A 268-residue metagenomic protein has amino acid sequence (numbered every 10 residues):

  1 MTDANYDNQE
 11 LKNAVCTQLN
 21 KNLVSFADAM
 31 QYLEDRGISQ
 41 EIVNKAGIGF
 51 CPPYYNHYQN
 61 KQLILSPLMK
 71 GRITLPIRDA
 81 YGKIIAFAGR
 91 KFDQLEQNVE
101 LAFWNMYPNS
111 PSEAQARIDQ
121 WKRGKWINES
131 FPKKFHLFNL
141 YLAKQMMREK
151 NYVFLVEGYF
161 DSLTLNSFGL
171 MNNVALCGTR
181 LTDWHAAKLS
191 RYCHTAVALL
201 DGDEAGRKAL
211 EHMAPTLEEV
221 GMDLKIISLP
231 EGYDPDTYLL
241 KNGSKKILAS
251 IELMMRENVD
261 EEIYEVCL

Functional and structural regions predicted by a protein language model:
M1-I73, Y81, K144-R148, N258-L268: TOPRIM metal-binding catalytic domain and adjacent DNA-binding surface shared by DnaG-type primases
C51-C193, A209-L210: Phosphate-handling DNA/RNA-contact segment within nucleic-acid enzymes
V153-L155, C193-A205, I227-S228: Acidic beta-strand-to-loop metal/phosphate-binding motif
F160, R180, D203-A205, P230-D234: Conserved nucleotide-binding/hydrolysis micro-motifs of P-loop NTPases
N172-V174, A196, D223-K225: Hydrophobic anchor at the start of a short beta-strand that flanks the dinucleotide cofactor-binding loop
K188, T216-M222: Arginine/glycine-rich "motif VI" loop of SF2 helicases in the C-terminal RecA-like domain
A209-L217: Short, aromatic/basic amphipathic alpha-helical patches
K225-L268: C-terminal or mid-to-C-terminal helical accessory/interaction module adjacent to the motor/catalytic core
